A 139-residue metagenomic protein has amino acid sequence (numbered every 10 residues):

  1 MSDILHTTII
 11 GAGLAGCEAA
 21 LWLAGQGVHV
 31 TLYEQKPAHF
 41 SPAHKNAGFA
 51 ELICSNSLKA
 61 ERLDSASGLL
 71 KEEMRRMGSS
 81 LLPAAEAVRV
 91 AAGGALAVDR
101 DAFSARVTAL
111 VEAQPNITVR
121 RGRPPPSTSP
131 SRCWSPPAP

Functional and structural regions predicted by a protein language model:
S2, G25-G27, Q114, S129: Short, well-ordered coil/turn elements that cap or connect secondary structure elements
L5-T31: N-terminal Rossmann-like FAD-binding beta1-loop-alpha1 element of flavoenzymes
H6-T7, S57-L58, G94-A95: Short, contiguous strand/loop micro-motifs
A15, A19, L70, F103-V107: General structural feature for long, well-ordered alpha-helical segments within catalytic domains of soluble enzymes
L21-P83: N-terminal FAD cofactor-binding segment of flavoenzymes
E73-P139: Feature captures the FAD/FMN-dependent oxidoreductase FAD-binding
